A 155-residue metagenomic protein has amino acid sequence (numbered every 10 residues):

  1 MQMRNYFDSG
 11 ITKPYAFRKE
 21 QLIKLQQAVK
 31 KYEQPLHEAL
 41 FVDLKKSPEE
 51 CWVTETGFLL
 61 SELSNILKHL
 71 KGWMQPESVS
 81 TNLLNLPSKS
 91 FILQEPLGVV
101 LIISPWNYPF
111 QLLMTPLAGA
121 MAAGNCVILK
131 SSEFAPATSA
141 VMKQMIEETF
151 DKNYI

Functional and structural regions predicted by a protein language model:
M1-F91: N-terminal Rossmann-like NAD(P)+-binding subdomain of aldehyde/semialdehyde dehydrogenases
L83-I155: Rossmann-like NAD(P) dinucleotide-binding subdomain of oxidoreductase/dehydrogenase enzymes
